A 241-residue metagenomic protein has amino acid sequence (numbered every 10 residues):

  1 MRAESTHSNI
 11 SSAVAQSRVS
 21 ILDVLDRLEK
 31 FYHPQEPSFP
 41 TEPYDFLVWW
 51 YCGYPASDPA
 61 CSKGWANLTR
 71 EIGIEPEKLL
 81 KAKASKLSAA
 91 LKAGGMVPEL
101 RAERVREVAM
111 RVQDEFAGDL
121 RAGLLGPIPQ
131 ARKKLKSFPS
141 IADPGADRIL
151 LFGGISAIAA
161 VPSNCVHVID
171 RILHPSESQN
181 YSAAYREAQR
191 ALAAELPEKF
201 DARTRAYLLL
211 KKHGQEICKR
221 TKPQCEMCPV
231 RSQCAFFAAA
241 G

Functional and structural regions predicted by a protein language model:
M1-A3, R190-A191: Long, low-complexity, compositionally biased intrinsically disordered regions
R2-R27: Extreme N-terminal tail/first-helix region
R18-L22, D26-A240: Catalytic cores of DNA base-excision repair glycosylases
